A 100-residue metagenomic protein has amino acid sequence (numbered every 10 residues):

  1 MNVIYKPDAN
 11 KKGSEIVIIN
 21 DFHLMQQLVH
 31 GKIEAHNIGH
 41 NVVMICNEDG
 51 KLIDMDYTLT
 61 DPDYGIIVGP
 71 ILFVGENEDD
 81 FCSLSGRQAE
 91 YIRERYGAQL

Functional and structural regions predicted by a protein language model:
M1-L100: Short beta-rich binding modules
